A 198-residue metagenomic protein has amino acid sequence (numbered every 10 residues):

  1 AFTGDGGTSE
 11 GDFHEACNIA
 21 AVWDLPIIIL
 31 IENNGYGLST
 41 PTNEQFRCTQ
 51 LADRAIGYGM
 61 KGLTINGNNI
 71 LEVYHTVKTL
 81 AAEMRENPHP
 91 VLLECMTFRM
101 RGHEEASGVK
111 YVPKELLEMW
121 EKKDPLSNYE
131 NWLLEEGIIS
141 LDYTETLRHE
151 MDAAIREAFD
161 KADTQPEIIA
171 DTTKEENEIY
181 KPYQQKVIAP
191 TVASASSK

Functional and structural regions predicted by a protein language model:
A1-T164: Glycine-rich ThDP/TPP pyrophosphate-binding loop and its adjacent helix/strand module within ThDP-dependent enzymes
T164-K198: C-terminal intrinsically disordered, low-complexity extensions immediately downstream of enzyme catalytic cores
